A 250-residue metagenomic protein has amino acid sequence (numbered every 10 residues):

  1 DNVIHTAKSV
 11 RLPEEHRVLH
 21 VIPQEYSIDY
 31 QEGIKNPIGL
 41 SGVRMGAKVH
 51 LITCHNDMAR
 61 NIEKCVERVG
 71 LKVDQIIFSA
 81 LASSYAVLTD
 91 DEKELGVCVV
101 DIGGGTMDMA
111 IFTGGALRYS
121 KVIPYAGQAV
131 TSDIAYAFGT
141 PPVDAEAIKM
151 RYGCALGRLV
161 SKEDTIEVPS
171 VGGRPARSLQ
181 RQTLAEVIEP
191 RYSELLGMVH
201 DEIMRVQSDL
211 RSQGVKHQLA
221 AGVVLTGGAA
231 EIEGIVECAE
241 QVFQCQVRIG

Functional and structural regions predicted by a protein language model:
D1-V99, A116-L117, T140-V187, V206 (+2 more regions): Nucleotide/phosphate-binding catalytic cleft detector across ATP-hydrolyzing and phosphate-transferring enzymes
C54, C154-L156, V215-V242: Glycine-rich phosphate-binding loops at beta-strand->alpha-helix junctions
V66, D101, I134, V199 (+1 more regions): Residue-level signature of catalytic and energy-coupling elements of molecular machines, predominantly ATP/GTP-dependent
V99-T106, F112-G115, P124-Q128, G227-A230: A short acidic Gly-Thr/Ser loop motif
R118-Y119, Q128, S132-D133, Q180-A185 (+2 more regions): Short beta-alpha connecting loops at secondary-structure transitions that line or flank enzyme active sites
P124-A145: A conserved active-site cap/scaffold subdomain adjacent to cofactor or substrate pockets
S132, E186, P190-G197, D201 (+3 more regions): Feature representing long, continuous alpha-helical segments
H200-G222: Phosphate/pyrophosphate-binding loops at sites that engage ATP/ADP/AMP, CoA/4′-phosphopantetheine, polyphosphate
